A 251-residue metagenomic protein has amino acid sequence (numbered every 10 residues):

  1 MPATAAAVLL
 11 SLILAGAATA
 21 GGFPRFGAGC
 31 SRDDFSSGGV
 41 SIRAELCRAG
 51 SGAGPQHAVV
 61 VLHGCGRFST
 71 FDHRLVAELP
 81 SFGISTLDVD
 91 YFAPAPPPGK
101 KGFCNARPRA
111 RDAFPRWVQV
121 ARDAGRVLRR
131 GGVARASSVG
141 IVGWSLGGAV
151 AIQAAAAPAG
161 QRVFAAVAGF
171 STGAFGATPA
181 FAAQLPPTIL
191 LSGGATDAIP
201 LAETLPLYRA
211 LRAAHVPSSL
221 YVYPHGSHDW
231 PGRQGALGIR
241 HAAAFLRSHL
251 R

Functional and structural regions predicted by a protein language model:
A6-A15: Bacterial N-terminal signal peptides
A18-L46: A domain-start/cap signature at the N-terminus of enzymes
F35-R48, P55-V133: Serine-hydrolase catalytic machinery in alpha/beta-hydrolase-like enzymes
L62, V89, F170, Y223-G226: Alpha/beta-hydrolase
R122-Q184: Primarily recognizes the serine-hydrolase "nucleophile elbow" in alpha/beta-hydrolase and SGNH/GDSL folds
L185, L190-G193: Short beta-strand/loop motif that positions the catalytic acidic residue of the alpha/beta-hydrolase fold
A198-E203: Conserved alpha/beta-hydrolase "acid-adjacent" motif
H215-R251: C-terminal catalytic histidine-bearing segment of alpha/beta-hydrolase fold enzymes
